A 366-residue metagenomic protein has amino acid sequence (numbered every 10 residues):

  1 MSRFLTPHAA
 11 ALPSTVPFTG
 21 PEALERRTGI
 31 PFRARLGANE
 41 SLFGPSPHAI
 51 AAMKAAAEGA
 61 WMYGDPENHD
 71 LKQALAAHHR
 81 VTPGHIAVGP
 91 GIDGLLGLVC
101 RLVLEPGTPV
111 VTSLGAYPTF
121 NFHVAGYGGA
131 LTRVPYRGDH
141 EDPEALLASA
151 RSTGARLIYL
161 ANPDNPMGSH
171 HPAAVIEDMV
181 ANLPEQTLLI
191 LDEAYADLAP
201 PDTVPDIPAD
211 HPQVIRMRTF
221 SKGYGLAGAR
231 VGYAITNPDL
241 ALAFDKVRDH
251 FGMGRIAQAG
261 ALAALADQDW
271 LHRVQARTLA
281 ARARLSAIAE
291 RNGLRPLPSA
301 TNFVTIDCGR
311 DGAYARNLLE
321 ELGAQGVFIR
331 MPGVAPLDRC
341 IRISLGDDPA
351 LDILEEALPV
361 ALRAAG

Functional and structural regions predicted by a protein language model:
M1-M62, T153-G154: N-terminal "arm"/small-domain region of PLP-dependent enzymes with the aminotransferase-like
G59, P66-P109: Phosphate-binding glycine-rich loop
E67, Q213-L297: PLP-dependent aminotransferase class I/II
T82-I86, P106-P109, Q186, E193 (+2 more regions): Short acidic capping loops at alpha-helix termini that bridge into adjacent secondary structure
L102-L160: PLP-dependent aminotransferase-like
A125, E141-G154, P166-L226: Active-site pre-lysine segment of PLP-dependent enzymes
L279, R291-Q325, I341: Conserved PLP-binding catalytic core of the aspartate aminotransferase-like
E320-Q325, R330, V334-G366: PLP-dependent enzyme catalytic core of the Aspartate aminotransferase-like
